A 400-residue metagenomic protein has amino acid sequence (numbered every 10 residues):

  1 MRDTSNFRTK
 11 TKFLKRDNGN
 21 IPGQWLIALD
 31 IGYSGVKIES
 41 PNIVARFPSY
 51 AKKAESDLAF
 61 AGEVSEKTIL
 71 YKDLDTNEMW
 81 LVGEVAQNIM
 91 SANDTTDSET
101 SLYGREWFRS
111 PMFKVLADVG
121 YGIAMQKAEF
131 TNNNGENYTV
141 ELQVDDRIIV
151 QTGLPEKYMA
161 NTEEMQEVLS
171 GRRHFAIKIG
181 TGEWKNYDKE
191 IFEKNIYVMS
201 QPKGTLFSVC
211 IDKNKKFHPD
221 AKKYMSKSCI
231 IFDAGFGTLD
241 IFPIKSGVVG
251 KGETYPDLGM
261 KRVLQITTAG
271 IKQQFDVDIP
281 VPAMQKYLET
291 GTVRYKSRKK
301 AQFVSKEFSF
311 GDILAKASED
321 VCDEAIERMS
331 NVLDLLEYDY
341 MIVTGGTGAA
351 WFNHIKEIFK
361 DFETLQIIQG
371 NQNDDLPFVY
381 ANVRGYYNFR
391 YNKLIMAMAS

Functional and structural regions predicted by a protein language model:
M1-C229, V249-G250, M260, F310-D312 (+2 more regions): Nucleotide/phosphate-binding catalytic cleft detector across ATP-hydrolyzing and phosphate-transferring enzymes
L58, P202, L206, F236 (+2 more regions): Glycine-rich phosphate-binding loop plus the immediately following alpha-helix
Y138, F236-L239, S297-A301: Short hydrophobic/aromatic-rich motifs at helix boundaries and adjacent loops
K223-K245: A cross-taxonomic marker for long C-terminal extensions/tails that follow the last structured domain
Q273-K316: A mobile "lid/hinge" subdomain adjacent to the ATP/sugar-phosphate binding pocket shared across diverse ATP-dependent
